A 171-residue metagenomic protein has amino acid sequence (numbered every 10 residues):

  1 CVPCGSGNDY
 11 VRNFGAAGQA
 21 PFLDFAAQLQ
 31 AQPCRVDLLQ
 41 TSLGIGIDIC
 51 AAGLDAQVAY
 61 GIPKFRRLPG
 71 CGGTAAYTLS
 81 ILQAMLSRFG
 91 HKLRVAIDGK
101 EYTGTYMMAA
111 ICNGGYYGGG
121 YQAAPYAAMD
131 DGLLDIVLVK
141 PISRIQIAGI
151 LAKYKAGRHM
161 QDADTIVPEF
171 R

Functional and structural regions predicted by a protein language model:
C1-G5, I49-A51, Y116-G118, D130 (+1 more regions): Short glycine/serine/threonine-biased micro-segments
C1-M107: Catalytic core of DAGKc-family lipid kinases
A51, D55, A110-A124: Glycine-rich phosphate/pyrophosphate-binding beta-alpha loops
D55-V58, T103-T105, Y117-G120, R144-A148: Short acidic/glycine-rich loop or secondary-structure boundary segments that cap or lie
R66-A76, P125-Q146: Gly/Ser/Thr-rich active-site loops/lids in small-molecule metabolic enzymes that frequently grip phosphoryl groups
F89-H91, T105-M107, D130-D135, R171: A generic structural signal for short beta-strands and their flanking turns/coil linkers
I97-D98, T103, A128-M129, L138-R171: ATP/nucleoside-binding phosphotransfer catalytic cores, i.e., glycine-rich phosphate-binding loops
